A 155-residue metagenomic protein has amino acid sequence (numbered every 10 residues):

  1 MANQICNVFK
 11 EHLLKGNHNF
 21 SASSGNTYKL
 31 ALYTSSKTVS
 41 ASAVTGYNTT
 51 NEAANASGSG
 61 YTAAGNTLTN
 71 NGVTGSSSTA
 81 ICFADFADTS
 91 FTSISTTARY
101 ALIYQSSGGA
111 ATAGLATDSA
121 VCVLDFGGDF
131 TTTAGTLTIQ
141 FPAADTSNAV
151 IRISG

Functional and structural regions predicted by a protein language model:
M1-R99, S106-G155: Small cysteine-rich, disulfide-bonded extracellular modules of the LU/uPAR three-finger superfamily and closely related
